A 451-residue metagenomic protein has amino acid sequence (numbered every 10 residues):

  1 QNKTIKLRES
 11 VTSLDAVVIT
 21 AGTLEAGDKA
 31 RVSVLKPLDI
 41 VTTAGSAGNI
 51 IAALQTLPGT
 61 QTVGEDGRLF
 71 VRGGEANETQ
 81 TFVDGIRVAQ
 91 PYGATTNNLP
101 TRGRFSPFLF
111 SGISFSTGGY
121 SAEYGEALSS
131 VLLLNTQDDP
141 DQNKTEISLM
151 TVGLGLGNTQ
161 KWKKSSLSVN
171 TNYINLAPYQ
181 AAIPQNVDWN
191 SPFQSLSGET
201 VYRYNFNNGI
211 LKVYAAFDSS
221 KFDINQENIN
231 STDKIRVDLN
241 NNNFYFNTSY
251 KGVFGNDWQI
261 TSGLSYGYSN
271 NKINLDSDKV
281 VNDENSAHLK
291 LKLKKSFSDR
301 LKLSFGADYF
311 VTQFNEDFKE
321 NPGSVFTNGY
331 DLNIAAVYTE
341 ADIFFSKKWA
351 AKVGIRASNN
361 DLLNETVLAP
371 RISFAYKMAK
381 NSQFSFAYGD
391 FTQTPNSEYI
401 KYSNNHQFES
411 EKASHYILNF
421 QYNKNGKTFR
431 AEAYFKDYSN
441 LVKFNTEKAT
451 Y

Functional and structural regions predicted by a protein language model:
N2-T43, A76-E78, D84, V253: Short, acidic, small-residue-rich periplasmic hinge/interaction motif at the N-terminus of Gram-negative outer-membrane
V41-T42, G48-Q90: Extracytoplasmic beta-strand/coil segments of soluble accessory domains associated with Gram-negative outer-membrane
Q80, G112-S121, S129-Q137, K144-V187 (+2 more regions): Predominantly transmembrane beta-strands of Gram-negative outer membrane beta-barrel pores used for transport
R87-F115: Short acidic/polar hinge/loop motifs at secondary-structure boundaries that mediate gating or recognition
E146-S148, V187-Q194, K234-N242, D278-N285 (+3 more regions): Replace "Gram-negative outer membrane beta-barrel proteins" with "bacterial and organellar outer membrane beta-barrel
S165-L167, A177, N208-L211, N256-I260 (+4 more regions): Repeated loop/turn-to-beta-strand initiation elements of outer-membrane beta-barrel proteins
L176-A182, V187-S197, G209-S286: Flexible loop and strand-edge segments within Gram-negative outer membrane beta-barrel domains
T261-S265, K377, S385, S410-Y451: Membrane-embedded beta-barrel scaffold of Gram-negative outer-membrane proteins
